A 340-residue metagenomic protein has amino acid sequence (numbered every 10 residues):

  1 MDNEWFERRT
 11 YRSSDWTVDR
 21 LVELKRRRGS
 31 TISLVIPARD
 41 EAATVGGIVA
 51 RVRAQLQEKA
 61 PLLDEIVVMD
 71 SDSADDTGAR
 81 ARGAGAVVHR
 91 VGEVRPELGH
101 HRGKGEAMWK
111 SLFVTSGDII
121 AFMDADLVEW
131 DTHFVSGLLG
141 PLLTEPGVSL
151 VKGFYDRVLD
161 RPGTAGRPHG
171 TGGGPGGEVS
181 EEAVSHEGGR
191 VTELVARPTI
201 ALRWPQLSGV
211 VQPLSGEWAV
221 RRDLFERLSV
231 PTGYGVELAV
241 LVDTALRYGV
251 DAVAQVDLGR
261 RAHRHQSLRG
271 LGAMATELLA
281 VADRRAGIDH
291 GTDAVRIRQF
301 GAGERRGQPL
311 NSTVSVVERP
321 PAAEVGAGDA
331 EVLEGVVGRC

Functional and structural regions predicted by a protein language model:
M1-R51: N-proximal low-complexity "stem/linker" segments adjacent to membrane-targeting elements
M1-T10, G174, Q266-C340: Terminal low-complexity segments of carbohydrate-biosynthetic enzymes
A50-L62: Short, acidic, metal-binding catalytic loop of nucleotide-sugar glycosyltransferases
D64, G78-E106: Conserved donor nucleotide-binding strand/loop of the catalytic core
D70-A79: A conserved acidic beta->alpha catalytic loop
P96-K104, M108, W130-L224: Acceptor/aglycone-binding surface of glycosyltransferases and processive sugar-polymer synthases
I120: Short aromatic/hydrophobic "clamp" motif used to bind/position activated sugar donors
H169-G173, H186-R285: Conserved catalytic loops of nucleotide-sugar-dependent glycosyltransferases that act on lipid-linked
